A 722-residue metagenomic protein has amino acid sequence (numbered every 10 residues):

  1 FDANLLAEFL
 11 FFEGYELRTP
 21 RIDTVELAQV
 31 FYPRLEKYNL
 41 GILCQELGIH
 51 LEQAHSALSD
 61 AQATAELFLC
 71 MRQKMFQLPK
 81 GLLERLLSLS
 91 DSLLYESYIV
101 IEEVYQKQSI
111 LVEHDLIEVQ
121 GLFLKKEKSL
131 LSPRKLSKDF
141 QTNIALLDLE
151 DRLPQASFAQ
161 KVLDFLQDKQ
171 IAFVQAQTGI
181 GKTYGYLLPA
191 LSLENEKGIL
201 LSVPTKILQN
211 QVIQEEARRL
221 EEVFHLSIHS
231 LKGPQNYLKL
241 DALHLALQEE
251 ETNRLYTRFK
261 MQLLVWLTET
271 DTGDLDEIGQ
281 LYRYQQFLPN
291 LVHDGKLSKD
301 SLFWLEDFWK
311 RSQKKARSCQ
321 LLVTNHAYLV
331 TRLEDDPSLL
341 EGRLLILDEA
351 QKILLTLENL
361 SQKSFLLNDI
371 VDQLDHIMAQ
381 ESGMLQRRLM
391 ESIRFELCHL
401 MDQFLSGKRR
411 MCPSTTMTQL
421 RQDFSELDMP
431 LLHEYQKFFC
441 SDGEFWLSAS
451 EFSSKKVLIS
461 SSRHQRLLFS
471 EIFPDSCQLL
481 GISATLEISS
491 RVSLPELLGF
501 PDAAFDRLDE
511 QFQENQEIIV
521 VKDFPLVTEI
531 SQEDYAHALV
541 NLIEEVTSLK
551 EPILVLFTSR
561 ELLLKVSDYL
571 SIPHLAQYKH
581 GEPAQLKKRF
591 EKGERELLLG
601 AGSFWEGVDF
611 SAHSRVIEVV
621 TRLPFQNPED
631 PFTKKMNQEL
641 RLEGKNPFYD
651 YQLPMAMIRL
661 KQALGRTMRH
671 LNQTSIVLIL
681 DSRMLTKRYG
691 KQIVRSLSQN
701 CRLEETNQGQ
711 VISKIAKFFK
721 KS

Functional and structural regions predicted by a protein language model:
F1-R34, E66-C70: Conserved DEDDh/DEDDy metal-dependent 3′-5′ exonuclease domain
L69-D139: Acidic two-metal-ion nuclease catalytic site recognized across multiple nuclease folds, prominently DnaQ/RNase D-T
S129-V174: Conserved pre-motif I regulatory segment
S137-Q141, K197-I199, V203-Q320, T633: A substrate-engagement module of RecA-like helicase motors
D168-L188: Walker A/P-loop
L297-Q320, D335-D336, R421-E517, K522-D534 (+4 more regions): A contiguous, basic/glycine-rich beta-loop/short-helix subdomain that forms a polymer-engagement track
L302-L321, N325-Q419, A484-F500, E629: Signature of the SF2 helicase/ATPase Hel1-core->accessory helical subdomain module
D523-Q532, H580-L685: Conserved RecA-like P-loop NTPase helicase motor core
